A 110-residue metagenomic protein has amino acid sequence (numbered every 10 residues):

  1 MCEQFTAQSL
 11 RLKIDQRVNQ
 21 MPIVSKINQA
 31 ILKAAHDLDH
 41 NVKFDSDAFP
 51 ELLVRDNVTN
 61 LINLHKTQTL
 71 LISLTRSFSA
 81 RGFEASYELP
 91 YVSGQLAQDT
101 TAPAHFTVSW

Functional and structural regions predicted by a protein language model:
M1-S73: N-terminal leader/targeting segments
A35, R76, A97-D99: Sterically constrained small-residue positions within well-ordered secondary structures of folded domains
N63-H65, F83-Y87: A short linear-motif detector with a strong N-terminal bias
L70-F83: Short, charge-rich amphipathic interface segments used for partner binding and complex assembly
A85-W110: C-terminal edge-of-domain segments
